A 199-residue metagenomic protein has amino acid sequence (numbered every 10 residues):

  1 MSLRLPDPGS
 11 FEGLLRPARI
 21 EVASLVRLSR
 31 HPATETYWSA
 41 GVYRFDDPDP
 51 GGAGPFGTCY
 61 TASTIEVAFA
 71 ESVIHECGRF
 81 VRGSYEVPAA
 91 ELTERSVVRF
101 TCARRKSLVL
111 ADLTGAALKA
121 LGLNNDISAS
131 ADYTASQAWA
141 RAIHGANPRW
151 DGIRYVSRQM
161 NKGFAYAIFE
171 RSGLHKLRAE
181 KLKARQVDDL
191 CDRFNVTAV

Functional and structural regions predicted by a protein language model:
M1-D49, F80-V199: Active-site and NAD+-binding cores of ADP-ribose-processing enzymes
P48-F80: Extended catalytic/binding region for NAD+/ADP-ribose chemistry, centered on the ART fold
